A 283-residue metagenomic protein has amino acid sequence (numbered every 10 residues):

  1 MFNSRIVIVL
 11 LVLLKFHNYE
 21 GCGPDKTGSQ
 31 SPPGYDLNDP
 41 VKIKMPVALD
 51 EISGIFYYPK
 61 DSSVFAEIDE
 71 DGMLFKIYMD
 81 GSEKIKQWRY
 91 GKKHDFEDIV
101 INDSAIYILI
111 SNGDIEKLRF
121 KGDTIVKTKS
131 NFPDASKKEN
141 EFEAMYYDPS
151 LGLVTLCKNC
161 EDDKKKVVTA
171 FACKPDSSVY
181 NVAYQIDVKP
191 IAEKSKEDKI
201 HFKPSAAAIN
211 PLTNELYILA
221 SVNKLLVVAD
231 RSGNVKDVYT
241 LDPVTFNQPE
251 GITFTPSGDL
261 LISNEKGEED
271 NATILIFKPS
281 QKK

Functional and structural regions predicted by a protein language model:
M1-Y35: Bacterial Sec-dependent N-terminal signal peptides
C22-K283: Sequence/structural signature of beta-propeller domains
